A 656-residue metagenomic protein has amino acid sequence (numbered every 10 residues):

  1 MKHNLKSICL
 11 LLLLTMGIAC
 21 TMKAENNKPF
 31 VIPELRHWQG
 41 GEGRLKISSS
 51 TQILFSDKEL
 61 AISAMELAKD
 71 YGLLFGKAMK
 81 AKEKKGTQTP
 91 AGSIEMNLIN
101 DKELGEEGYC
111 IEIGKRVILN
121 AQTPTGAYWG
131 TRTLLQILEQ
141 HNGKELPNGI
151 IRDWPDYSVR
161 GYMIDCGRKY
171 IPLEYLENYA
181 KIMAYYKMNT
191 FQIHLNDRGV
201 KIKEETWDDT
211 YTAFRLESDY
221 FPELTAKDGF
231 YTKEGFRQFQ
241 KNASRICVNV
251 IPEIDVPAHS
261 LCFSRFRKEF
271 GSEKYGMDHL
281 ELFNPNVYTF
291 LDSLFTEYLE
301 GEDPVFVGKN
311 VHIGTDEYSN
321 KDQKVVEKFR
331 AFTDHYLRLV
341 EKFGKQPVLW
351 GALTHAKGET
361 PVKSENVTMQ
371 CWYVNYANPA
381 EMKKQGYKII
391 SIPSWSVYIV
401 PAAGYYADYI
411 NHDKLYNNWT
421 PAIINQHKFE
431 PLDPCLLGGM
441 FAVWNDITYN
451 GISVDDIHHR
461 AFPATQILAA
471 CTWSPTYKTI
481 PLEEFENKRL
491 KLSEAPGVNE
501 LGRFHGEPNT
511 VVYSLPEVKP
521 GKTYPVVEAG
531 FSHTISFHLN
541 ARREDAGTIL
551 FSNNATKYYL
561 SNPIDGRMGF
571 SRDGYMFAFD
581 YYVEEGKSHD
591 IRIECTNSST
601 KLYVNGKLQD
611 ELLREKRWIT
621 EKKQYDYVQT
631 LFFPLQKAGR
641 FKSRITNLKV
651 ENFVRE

Functional and structural regions predicted by a protein language model:
M1-C9: Bacterial N-terminal signal peptides that target proteins for export
L11, T15, C20-P155, P347-A356 (+1 more regions): Acidic, contiguous N-terminal accessory segments
K102-E281, N286-Y288, D292-N310, L339 (+1 more regions): Feature activates predominantly on carbohydrate-active enzymes
R160-I164, F191-I193, V250-I254, K309-I313 (+4 more regions): Hydrophobic faces of well-ordered beta-strands that scaffold small-molecule active sites in alpha/beta enzyme cores
G167, N196-V200, E253-H259, D316-Y318 (+4 more regions): Active-site beta-loop-alpha junctions enriched in small/polar residues
F263, R267-T368, W372-G386: Active-site neighborhood of glycoside hydrolase catalytic domains
P361-V367, V374-S514: Flexible, acidic glycine-rich loops studded with aromatic residues
F504-E656: Extracellular glycan-associated modules
